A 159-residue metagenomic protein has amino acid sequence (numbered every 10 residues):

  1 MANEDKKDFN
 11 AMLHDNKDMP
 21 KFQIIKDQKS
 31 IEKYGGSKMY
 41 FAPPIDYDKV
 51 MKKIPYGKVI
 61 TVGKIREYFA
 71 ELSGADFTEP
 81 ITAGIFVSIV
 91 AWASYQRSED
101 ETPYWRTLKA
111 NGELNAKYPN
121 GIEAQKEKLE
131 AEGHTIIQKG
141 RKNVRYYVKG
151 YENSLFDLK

Functional and structural regions predicted by a protein language model:
A2-K159: Nucleic acid-binding interface residues in structured DNA/RNA-binding domains, emphasizing the DNA-engaging scaffolds
